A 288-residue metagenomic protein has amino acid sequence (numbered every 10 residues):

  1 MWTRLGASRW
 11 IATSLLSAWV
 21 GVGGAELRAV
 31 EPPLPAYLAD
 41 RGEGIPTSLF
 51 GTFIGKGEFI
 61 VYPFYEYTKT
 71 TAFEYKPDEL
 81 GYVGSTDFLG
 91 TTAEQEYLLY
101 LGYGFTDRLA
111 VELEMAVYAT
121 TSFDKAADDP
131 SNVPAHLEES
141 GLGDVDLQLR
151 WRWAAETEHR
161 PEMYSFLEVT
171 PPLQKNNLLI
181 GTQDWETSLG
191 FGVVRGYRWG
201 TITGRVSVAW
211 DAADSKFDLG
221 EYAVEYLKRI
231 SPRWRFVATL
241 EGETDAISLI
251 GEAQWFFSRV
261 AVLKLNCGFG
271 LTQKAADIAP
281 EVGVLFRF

Functional and structural regions predicted by a protein language model:
M1-L38: Cleavable N-terminal export/targeting peptides
L27-A213, F217-F288: Transmembrane beta-barrel domains of Gram-negative outer membranes and organellar outer membranes
